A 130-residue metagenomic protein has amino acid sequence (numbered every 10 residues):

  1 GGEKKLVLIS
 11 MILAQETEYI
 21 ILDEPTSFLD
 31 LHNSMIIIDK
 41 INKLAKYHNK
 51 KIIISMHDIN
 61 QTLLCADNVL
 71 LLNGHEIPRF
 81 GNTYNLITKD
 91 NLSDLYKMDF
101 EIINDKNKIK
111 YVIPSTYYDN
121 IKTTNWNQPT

Functional and structural regions predicted by a protein language model:
I12-L13: ABC ATPase C-loop
I20-E24: Catalytic Walker B motif of ABC-type/P-loop ATPase nucleotide-binding domains
L31-N33: Helix N-cap at the start of a conserved alpha-helix in ABC-type nucleotide-binding domains
M35-Y47: Helical segment within the ABC ATPase nucleotide-binding domain
M56-H57: H-loop/switch region of ABC-family ATPase nucleotide-binding domains
T62-L64: A short, surface-exposed alpha-helical micro-motif characterized by mixed small hydrophobic and charged/polar residues
L70, G74-N85: Conserved switch/coupling elements of ABC/ABC-like ATPase nucleotide-binding domains
L95-T130: ABC ATPase nucleotide-binding domains
